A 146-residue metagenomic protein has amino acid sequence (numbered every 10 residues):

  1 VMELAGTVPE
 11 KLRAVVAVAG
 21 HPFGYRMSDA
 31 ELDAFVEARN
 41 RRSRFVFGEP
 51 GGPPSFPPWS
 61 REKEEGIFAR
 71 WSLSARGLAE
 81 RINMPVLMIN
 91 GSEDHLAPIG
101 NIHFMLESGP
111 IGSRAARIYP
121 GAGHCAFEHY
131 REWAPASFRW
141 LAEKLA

Functional and structural regions predicted by a protein language model:
E3-T7, F104: Active-site signature of alpha/beta-hydrolase-fold catalytic machinery across serine- and Asp/Cys-nucleophile hydrolases
G6-G66: Hydrolase active-site cap/lid region
S60-L78, M84: Active-site nucleophile elbow and catalytic-triad environment of alpha/beta-hydrolase enzymes
I82-N83, M88-N90, D94: Short beta-strand/loop motif that positions the catalytic acidic residue of the alpha/beta-hydrolase fold
H95-N101: Conserved alpha/beta-hydrolase "acid-adjacent" motif
A116-A122: Short glycine-rich catalytic loops that host catalytic nucleophiles or stabilize transition states across multiple
A122-A134: Catalytic histidine-centered segment of alpha/beta-hydrolase-like enzymes
E143-A146: Alpha/beta-hydrolase-fold serine-hydrolase catalytic core, especially in secreted/extracellular enzymes
